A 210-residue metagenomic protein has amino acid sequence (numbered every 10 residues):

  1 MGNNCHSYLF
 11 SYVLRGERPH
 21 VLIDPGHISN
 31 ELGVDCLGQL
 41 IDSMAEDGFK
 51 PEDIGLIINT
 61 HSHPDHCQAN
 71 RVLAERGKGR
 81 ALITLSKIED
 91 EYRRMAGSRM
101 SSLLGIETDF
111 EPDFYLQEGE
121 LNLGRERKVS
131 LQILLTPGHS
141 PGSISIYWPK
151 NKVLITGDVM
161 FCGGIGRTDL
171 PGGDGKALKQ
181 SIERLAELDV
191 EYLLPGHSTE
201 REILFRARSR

Functional and structural regions predicted by a protein language model:
M1-E46, S145-V159: Conserved beta-strand hairpin/beta-sheet module of binuclear metal-dependent hydrolase folds, prominently
N4, N30, S62-C67, E91-Y92 (+3 more regions): Active-site environment of divalent metal-dependent phosphoester hydrolases
L9, E120-W148: Core dinuclear metal-dependent hydrolase active-site scaffold
I23-P25, G55-S62, I83-S86, L135-G138 (+2 more regions): Active-site neighborhood of phospho(di)ester-bond hydrolases with catalytic His/Asp-centered motifs
H27-R125: Active-site HxH/HxHxD metal-binding segment of metal-dependent hydrolases
Q68, L131, G172-G173: Residue-level signal for the nucleotide or nucleotide-sugar donor/cofactor binding architecture
Y147, V153, K176-R210: Divalent-metal (often Zn2+) His-rich catalytic cores of metallo-beta-lactamase-fold enzymes
G163-G172, R208: Active-site-proximal segments of metal-dependent phosphoesterases and phosphodiesterases across multiple
